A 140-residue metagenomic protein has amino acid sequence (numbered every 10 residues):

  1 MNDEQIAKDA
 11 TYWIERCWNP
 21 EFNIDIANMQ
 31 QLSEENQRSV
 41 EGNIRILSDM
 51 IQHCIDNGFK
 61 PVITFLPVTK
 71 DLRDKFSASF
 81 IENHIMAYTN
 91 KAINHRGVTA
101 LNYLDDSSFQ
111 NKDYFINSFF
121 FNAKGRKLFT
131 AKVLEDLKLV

Functional and structural regions predicted by a protein language model:
M1-I55: Secreted/periplasmic serine-hydrolase-like ester/acetyl group-modifying domain
Q5-I6, Y12, F22, I93 (+4 more regions): Low-complexity, compositionally biased segments
A7-A10, A27, A78, A87 (+4 more regions): A sequence-composition feature that detects small, non-aromatic residues
K8, W18, Q110-N111, G125: A general marker of short, structured functional hotspots
L32-E35, Y114, S118, N122: Residue-level detector of alpha-helix boundaries and kinks
S39-G42, S48-I116: Extended hydrophobic/aromatic segments used for targeting, binding, or gating
N117-V140: Histidine-centered active-site loop/cap adjacent to the catalytic His in serine esterases/O-acetyl transfer systems
